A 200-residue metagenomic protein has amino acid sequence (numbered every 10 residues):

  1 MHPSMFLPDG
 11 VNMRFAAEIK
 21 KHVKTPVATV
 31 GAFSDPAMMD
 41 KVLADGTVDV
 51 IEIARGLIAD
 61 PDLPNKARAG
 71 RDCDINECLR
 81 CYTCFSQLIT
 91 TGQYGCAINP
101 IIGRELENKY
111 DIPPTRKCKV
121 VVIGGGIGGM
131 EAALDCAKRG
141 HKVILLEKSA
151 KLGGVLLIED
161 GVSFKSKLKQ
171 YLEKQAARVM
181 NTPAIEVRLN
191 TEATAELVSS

Functional and structural regions predicted by a protein language model:
M1-I123, I127-V143, K151, E159 (+1 more regions): Flavin-dependent oxidoreductase catalytic cores
V122-N190: Beta1-alpha1 glycine-rich phosphate/pyrophosphate-binding loop at the start of Rossmann-like nucleotide-binding domains
R188-S200: A conserved short coil-to-beta-strand element within the FAD-binding core of flavoproteins
